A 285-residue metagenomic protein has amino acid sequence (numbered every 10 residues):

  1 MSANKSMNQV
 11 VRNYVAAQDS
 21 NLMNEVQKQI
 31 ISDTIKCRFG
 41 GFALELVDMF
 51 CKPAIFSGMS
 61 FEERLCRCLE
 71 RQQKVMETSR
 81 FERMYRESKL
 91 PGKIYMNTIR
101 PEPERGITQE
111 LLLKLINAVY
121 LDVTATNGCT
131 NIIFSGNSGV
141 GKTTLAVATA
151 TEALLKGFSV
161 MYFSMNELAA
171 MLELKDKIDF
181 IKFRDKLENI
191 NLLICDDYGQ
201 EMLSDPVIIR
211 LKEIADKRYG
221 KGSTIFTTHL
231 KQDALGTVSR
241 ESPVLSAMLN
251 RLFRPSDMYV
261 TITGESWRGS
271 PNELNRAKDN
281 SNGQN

Functional and structural regions predicted by a protein language model:
C37-P91: Interdomain "pre-motor" coupling segment immediately N-terminal to P-loop NTPase/helicase cores
A43-F50, S159, A169-D179, E188 (+1 more regions): Replace "adjacent to P-loop NTPase cores in ATP/GTP-dependent enzymes" with "adjacent to NTP-binding cores
I94-V119: N-terminal pre-Walker A segment at the start of P-loop NTPase domains
I107-L115, L154, S159-N189: Short glycine-rich substrate-engagement loop in P-loop NTPases that contacts/grips substrate
A118-C129: Phosphate-binding P-loop
G128-L145: Walker A/P-loop nucleotide-binding motif
T144-K156: P-loop NTPase Walker A phosphate-binding motif
